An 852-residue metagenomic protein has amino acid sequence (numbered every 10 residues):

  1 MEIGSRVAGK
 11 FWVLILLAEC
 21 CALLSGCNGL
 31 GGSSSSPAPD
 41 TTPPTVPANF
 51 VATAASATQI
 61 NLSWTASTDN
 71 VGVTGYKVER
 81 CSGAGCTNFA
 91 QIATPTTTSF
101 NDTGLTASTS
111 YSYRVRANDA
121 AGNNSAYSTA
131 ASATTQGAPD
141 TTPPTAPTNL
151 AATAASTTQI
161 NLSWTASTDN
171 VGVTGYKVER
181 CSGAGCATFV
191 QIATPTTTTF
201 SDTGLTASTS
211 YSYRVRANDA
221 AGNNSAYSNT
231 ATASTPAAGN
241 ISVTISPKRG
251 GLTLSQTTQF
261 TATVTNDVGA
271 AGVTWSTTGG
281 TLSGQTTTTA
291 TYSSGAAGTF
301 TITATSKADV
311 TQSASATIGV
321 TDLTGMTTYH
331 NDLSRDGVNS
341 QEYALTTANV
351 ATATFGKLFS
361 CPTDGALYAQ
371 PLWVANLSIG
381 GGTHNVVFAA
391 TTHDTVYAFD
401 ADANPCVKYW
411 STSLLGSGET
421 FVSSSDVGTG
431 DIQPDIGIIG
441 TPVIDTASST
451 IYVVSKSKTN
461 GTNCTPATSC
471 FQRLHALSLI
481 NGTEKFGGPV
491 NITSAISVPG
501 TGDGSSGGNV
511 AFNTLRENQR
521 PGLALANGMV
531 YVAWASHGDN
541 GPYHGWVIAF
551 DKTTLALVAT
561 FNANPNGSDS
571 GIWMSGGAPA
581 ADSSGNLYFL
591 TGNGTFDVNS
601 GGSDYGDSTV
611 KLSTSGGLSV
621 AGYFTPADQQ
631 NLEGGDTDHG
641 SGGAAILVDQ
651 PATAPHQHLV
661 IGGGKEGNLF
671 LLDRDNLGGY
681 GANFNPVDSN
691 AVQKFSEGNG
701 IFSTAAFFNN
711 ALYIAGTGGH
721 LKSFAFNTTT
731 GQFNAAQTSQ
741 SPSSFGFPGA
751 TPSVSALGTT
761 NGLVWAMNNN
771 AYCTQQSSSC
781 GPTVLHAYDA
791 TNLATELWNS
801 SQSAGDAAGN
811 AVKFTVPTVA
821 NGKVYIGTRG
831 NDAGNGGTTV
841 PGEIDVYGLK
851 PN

Functional and structural regions predicted by a protein language model:
E2, C21-V46, A138-P143, A237-A238 (+2 more regions): Bacterial Sec-dependent N-terminal signal peptides
P37-V71, A107, N123-V171, A207 (+1 more regions): Pro/Thr/Ser/Gly-rich low-complexity, intrinsically disordered linker/stalk tracts
S67-S82, S167-S182: Solvent-exposed loop/turn segments flanking beta-strands in beta-repeat/beta-sandwich domains
T96-F100, T196-F200: Short S/T/G- and acidic-enriched coil/turn segments that sit immediately N-terminal to beta-strands in beta-sandwich
D102-A121, D202-A221: Beta-strand-rich modules
A187, S276-G295: Low-complexity "stalk/linker" and mucin-like segments enriched in Ser/Thr/Pro/Ala/Gly
V268-G279, A314: Short, well-ordered beta-strand segments
D322-S613, L618-Q650, Q657-G679, F702-F724 (+5 more regions): Mobile, glycine-rich extracellular loop/lid and propeptide segments that shape or gate substrate/ligand access
